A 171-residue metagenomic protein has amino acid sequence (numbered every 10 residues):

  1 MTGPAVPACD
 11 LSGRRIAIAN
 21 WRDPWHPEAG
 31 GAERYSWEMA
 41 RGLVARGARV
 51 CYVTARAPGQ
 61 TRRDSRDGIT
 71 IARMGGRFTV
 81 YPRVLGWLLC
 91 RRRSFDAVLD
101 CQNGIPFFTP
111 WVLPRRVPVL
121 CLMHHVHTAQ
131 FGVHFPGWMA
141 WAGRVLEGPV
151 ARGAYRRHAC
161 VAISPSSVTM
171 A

Functional and structural regions predicted by a protein language model:
G3-G13, R22-W25, G42-F78: N-terminal strand-loop element at the rim of the active site of nucleotide-sugar-dependent glycosyltransferases
R15, D96-A97, P118, A159: Structural motif
W21-Y35: A short, glycine/small-residue-rich beta-strand->loop->alpha-helix junction that serves as a flexible
D64-R93, V133-M139: A short, charged, and often flexible helix/loop element on the N-terminal side of the glycosyltransferase catalytic
A97-Q130: An aromatic- and histidine-rich active-site surface loop
D100-Q102, A162-P165: Replace "coordinates the UDP/GDP/TDP-sugar" with "coordinates nucleotide-activated sugar donors
H127, M139-C160: Membrane-proximal helix-turn-helix segments that form the acceptor-binding/catalytic region of lipid-linked
